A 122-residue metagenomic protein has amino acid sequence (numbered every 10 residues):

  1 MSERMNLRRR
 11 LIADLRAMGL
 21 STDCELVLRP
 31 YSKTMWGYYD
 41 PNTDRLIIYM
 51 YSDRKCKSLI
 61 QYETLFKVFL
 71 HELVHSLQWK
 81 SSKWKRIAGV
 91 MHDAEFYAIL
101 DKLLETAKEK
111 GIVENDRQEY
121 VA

Functional and structural regions predicted by a protein language model:
M1-R4, S58, K85, G89: Alpha-helix initiation/capping motif
S2-N42, L104-D116: Auxiliary, metal-adjacent structural segments of Zn-dependent hydrolase domains
R4, Y49-L65, E109-A122: Short, surface-exposed, charge-dense and proline/glycine-enriched linear segments
R29-E63, S76, K80, H92-E95 (+1 more regions): Active-site scaffold of zinc-dependent metalloenzymes
T64-L73: Short alpha-helical catalytic segment bearing the HExxH-like zincin motif of zinc-dependent metalloproteases
L73-V74, L104: Short amphipathic alpha-helical signal-transduction/dimerization elements
K85-A122: Post-HExxH zinc-binding segment in Zn-dependent metallohydrolases
